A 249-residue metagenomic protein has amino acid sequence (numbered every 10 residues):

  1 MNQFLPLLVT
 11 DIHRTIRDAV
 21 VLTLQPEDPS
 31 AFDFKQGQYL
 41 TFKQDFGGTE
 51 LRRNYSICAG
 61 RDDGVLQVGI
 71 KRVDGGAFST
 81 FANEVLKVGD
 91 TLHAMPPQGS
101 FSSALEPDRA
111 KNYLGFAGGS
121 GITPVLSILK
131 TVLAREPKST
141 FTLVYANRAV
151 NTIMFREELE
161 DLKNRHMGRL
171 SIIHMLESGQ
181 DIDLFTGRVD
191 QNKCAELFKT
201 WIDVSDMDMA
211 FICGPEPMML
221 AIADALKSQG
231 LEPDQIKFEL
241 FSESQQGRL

Functional and structural regions predicted by a protein language model:
N2-T91, M95, D108-K111, N147-A149 (+2 more regions): Ferredoxin-reductase
T80-L249: FNR/FR-type flavoprotein reductase catalytic core
